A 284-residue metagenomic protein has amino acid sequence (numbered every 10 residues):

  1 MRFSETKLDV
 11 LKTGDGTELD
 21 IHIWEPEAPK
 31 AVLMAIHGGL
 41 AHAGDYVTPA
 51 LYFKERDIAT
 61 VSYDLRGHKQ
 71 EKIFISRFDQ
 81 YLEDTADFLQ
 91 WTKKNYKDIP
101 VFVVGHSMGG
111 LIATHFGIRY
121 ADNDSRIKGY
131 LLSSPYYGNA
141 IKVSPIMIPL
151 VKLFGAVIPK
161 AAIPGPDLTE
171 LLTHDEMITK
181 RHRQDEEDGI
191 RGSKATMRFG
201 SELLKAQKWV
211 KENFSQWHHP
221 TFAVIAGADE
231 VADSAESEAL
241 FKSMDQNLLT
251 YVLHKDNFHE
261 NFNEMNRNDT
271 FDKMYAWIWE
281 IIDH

Functional and structural regions predicted by a protein language model:
M1-P26: N-terminal cap/lid segment of alpha/beta-hydrolase-fold proteins
G38-T48, T60: Serine-hydrolase catalytic-loop signature spanning alpha/beta hydrolases and amidase-signature enzymes
G39-A43, K69-D98: Catalytic nucleophile-loop/oxyanion-hole region of alpha/beta-hydrolase and closely related hydrolase-like folds
A50-K72: Conserved alpha/beta-hydrolase
M108-T196: Alpha/beta-hydrolase-fold enzymes
W217, A223-I225, D229: Short beta-strand/loop motif that positions the catalytic acidic residue of the alpha/beta-hydrolase fold
H219, D233-K242: Short alpha-helix in the alpha/beta-hydrolase fold that links the catalytic acid
L248-H284: Catalytic active-site module of serine/aspartate enzymes centered on a nucleophile-bearing elbow/loop
